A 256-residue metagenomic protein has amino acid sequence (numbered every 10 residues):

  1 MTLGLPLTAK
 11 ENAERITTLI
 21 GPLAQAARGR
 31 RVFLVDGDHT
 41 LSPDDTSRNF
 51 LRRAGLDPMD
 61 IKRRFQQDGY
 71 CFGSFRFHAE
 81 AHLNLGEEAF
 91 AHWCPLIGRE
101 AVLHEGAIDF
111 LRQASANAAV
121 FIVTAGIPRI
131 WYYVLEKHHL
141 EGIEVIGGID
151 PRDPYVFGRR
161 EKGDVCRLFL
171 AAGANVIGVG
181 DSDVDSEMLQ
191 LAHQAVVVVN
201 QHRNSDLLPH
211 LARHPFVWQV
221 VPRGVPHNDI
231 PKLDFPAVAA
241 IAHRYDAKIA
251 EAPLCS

Functional and structural regions predicted by a protein language model:
T2-L7, R99-S256: C-terminal cap/substrate-recognition subdomain and adjoining C-terminal extension of metal-dependent phosphatase-like
T2-R152: Alpha-helical substrate-recognition element adjacent to the catalytic core
